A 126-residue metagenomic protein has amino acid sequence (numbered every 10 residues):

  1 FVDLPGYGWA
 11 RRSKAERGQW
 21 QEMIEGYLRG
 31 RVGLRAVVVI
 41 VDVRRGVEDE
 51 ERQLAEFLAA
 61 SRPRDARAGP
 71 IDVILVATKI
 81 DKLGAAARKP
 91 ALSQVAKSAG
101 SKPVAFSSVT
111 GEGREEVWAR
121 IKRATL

Functional and structural regions predicted by a protein language model:
F1-R11, V32-L34: Switch I (G2) and immediately adjacent beta-strands of P-loop GTPase domains
D3, D42, E51, D81: Acidic active-site catalytic centers that drive phospho-/nucleotidyl reactions and related ester hydrolyses
Y7-G18, I80-G84: Flexible beta-alpha connector loops of hexameric P-loop NTPases
S13-A15, E50-Q53, A87-K89: Short amphipathic alpha-helical segments
A15-R45, Q53-G69: Inter-motif core of Ras-like GTPase G domains
V37-V43, L75-K79, F106-S107: Conserved beta-strand segments of the P-loop GTPase G domain that flank and frequently precede/overlap
G46-E48, L83-G84: Short, solvent-exposed loop/turn segments at secondary-structure junctions
D81-L126: Canonical P-loop GTPase G-domain recognition
